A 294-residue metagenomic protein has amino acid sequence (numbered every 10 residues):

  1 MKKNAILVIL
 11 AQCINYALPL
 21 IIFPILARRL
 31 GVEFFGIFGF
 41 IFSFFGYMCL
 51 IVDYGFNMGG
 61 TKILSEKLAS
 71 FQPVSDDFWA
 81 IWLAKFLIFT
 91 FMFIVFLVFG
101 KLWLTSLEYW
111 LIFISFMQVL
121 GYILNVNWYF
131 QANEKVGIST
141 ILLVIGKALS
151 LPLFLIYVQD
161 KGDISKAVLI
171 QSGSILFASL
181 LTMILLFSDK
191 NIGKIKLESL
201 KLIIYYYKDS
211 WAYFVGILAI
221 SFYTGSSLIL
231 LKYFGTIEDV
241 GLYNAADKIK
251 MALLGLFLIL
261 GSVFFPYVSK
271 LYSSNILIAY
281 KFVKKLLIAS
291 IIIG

Functional and structural regions predicted by a protein language model:
N4, V8, F35, D77 (+5 more regions): Alpha-helical transmembrane segments and their helix-entry boundary regions
N4-P19, I145-S150, A167-F187, L200-S269: Transmembrane helical elements of multi-pass membrane transporters/channels
C13, L20, L50-D53, W79-L107 (+3 more regions): Alpha-helical transmembrane segments of multi-pass membrane transport and lipid-handling proteins
L30-E33, E134-V136, G162, G235-E238 (+1 more regions): Membrane-helix interface residues
I37, S70-A84, L242, I276-K285: Membrane-interface alpha-helices at helix entry/exit sites of multi-pass transporters
V52-A69, L253-S274: Helix-loop junctions and terminal segments of transmembrane helices in multi-pass membrane transport/translocation
A84-G216: Hydrophobic transmembrane helix module of multi-pass membrane transport proteins
L202-G216, I276-G294: Membrane-water interface at loop-to-transmembrane-helix junctions
